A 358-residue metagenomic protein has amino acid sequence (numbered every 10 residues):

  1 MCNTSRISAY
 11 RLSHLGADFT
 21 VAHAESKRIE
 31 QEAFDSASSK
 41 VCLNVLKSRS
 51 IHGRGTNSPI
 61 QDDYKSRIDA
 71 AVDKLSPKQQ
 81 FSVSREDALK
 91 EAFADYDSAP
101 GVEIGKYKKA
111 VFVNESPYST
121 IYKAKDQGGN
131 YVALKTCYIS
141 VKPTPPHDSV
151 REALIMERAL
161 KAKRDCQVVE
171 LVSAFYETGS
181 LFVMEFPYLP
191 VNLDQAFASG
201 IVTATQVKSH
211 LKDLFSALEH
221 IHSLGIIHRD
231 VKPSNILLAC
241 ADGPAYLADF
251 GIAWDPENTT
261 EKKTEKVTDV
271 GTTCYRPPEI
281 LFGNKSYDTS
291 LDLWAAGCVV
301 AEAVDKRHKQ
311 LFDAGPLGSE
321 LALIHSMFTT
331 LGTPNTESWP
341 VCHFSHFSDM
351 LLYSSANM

Functional and structural regions predicted by a protein language model:
S66-V102: Juxta-kinase regulatory segment immediately upstream of eukaryotic protein kinase catalytic domains
T120-I139: Glycine-rich ATP phosphate-binding loop
E170-S180: Short beta-strand micro-motifs within the conserved protein kinase catalytic domain, predominantly in the N-lobe
G179-N192: Conserved short submotifs of the Hanks-type protein kinase catalytic core that shape the nucleotide-binding pocket
H210-L211: Activation segment signature within eukaryotic-like protein kinase domains
H222-A239: Catalytic-loop of the protein kinase fold
A239-V270: Activation segment/activation loop of eukaryotic-type protein kinase catalytic domains
T333-M358: C-terminal lobe substrate-recognition/regulatory segment of protein kinase catalytic domains
